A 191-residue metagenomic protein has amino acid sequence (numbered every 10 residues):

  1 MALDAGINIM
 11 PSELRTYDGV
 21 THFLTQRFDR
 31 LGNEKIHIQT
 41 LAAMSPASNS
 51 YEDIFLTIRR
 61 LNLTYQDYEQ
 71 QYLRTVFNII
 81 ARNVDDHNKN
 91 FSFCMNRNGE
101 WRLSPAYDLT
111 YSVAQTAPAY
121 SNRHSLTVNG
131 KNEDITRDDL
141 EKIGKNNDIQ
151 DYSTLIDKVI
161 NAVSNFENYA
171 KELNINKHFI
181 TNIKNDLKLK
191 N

Functional and structural regions predicted by a protein language model:
M1-A5, N49-A114: Conserved kinase catalytic-core segment
M1-S48: Conserved ATP-binding subdomain of kinase catalytic cores across diverse folds
T16-G19, T75, I156-N165: Small/polar glycine-rich anion-binding or flexible loop at a beta-alpha turn
Q39, E52, R74, R137-D138 (+1 more regions): A generic alpha-helix surface/boundary motif
A42-L61, T181-N191: Electropositive, surface-exposed helix/loop patches at the edges of structured domains that serve as adaptable
M44-T57, N96-D151: Catalytic-core segments of enzymes that bind and process phosphorylated/nucleotide-bearing substrates
W101-L103, N146, F166-N191: Regulatory N- and C-terminal appendages and interdomain linkers associated with kinase/kinase-like NTP transferase
I143, N147-S153, D157-I160, E167: C-terminal structured "cap/appendage" subdomains that terminate the fold
